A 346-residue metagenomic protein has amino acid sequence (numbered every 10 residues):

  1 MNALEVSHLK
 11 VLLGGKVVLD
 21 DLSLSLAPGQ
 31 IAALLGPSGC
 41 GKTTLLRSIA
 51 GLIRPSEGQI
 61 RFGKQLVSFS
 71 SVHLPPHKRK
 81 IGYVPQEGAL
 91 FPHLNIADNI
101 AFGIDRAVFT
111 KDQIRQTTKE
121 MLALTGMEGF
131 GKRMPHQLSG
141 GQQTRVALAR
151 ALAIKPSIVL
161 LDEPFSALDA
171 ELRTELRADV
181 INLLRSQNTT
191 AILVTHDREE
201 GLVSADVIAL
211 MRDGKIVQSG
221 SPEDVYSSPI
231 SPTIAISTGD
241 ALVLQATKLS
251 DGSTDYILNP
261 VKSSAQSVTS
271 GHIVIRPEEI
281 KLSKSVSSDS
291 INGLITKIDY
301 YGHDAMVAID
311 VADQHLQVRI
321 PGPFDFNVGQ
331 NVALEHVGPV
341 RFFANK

Functional and structural regions predicted by a protein language model:
L35-P37: The feature captures the beta-strand-to-loop junction immediately N-terminal to the Walker
A50: Helix-to-loop junction immediately C-terminal to a conserved catalytic motif
S56-Q59, D213: Conserved coupling/switch loops of ABC nucleotide-binding domains, chiefly the family-specific signature
G58-F69: Conserved ABC transporter NBD signature motif
K80-G82, Q86, L90-T233: ABC ATPase nucleotide-binding domains
E223, P229-I273, P277-T296, A305-D325: ATPase nucleotide-binding modules
